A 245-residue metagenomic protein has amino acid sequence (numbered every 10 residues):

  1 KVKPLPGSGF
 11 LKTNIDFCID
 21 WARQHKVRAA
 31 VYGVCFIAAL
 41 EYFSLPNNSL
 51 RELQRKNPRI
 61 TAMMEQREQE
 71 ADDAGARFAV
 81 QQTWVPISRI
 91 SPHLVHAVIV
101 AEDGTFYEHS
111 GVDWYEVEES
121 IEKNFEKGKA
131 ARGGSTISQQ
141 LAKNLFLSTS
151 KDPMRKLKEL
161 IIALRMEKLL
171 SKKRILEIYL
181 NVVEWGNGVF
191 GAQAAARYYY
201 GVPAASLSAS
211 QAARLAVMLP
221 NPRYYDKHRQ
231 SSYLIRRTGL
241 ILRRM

Functional and structural regions predicted by a protein language model:
K1-R244: Juxtamembrane regions of bacterial inner-membrane/periplasmic proteins, predominantly the peptidoglycan biogenesis
